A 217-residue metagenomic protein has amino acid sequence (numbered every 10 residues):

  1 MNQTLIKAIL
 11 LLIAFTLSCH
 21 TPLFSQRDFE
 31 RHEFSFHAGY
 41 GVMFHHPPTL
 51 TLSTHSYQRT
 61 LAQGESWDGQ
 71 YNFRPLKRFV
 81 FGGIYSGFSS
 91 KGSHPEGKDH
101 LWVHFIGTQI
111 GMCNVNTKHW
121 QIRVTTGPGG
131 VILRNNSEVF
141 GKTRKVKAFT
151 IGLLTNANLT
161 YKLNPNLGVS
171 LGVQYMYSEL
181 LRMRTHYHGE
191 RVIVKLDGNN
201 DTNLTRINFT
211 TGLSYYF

Functional and structural regions predicted by a protein language model:
M1-R31: Cleavable N-terminal export/targeting peptides
F24-L76, V80-F81, N208-F217: Short glycine/proline- and aromatic-enriched beta-strand/turn motifs that initiate or cap beta-hairpins
R27, T54-T60, P95-D99, K142-V146 (+1 more regions): Outer-membrane beta-barrel domain signature
Y40, T126-P128, V173: A structural signal for short, well-ordered beta-strand segments
H45-T51, S90-E96, L133-V139, E179-T185 (+1 more regions): Outer-membrane beta-barrel proteins
Q70-G141, K145-I151, Y161-L167, L204-F217: Gram-negative (and chloroplast) outer-membrane scaffold detector with strong preference for beta-barrel transmembrane
L154-N156: Outer-membrane beta-barrel porins/channels
N158-F217: Predominantly the C-terminal beta-signal and adjacent terminal strand-loop region of outer-membrane beta-barrel
